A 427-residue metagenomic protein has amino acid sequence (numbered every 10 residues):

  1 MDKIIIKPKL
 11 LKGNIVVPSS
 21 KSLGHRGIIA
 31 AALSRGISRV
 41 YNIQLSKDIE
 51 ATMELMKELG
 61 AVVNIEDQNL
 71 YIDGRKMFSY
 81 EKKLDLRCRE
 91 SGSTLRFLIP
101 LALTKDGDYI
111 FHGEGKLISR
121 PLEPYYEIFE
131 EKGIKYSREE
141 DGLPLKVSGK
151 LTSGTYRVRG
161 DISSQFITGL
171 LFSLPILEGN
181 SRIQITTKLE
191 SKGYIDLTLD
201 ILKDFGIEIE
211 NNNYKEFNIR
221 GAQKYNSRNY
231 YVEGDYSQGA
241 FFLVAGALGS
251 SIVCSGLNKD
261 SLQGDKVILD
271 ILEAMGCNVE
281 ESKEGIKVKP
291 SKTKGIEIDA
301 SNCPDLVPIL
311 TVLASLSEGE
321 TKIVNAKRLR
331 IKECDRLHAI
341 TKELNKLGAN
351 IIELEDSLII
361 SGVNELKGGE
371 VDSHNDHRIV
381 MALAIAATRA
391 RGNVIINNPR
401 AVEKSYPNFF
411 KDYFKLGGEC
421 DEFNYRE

Functional and structural regions predicted by a protein language model:
M1-E427: Short, structured segments at the rim of ligand-binding sites
